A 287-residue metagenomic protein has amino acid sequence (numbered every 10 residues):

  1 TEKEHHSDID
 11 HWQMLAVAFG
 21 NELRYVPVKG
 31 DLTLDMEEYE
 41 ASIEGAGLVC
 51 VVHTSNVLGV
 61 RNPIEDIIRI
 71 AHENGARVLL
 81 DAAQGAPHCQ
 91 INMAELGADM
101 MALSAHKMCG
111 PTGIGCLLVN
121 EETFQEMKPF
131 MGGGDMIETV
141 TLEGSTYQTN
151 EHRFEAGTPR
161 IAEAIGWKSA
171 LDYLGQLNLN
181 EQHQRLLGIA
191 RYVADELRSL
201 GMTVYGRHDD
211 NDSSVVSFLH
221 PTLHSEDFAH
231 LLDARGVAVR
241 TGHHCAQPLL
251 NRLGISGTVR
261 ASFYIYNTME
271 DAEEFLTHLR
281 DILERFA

Functional and structural regions predicted by a protein language model:
T1-A287: Pyridoxal 5′-phosphate
